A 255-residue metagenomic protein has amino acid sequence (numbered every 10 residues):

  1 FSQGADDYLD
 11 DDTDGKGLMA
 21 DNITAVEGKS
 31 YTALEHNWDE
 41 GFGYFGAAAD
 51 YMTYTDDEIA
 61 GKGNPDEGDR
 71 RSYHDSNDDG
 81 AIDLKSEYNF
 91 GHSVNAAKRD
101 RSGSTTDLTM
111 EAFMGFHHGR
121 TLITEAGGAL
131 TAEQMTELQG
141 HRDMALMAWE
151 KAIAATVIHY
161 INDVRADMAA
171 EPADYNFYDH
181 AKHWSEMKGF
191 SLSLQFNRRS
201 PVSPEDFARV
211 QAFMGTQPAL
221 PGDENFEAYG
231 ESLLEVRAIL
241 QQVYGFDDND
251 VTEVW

Functional and structural regions predicted by a protein language model:
F1-W255: Mature extracytoplasmic or organellar-lumen-exposed domains after removal of signal/transit peptides
